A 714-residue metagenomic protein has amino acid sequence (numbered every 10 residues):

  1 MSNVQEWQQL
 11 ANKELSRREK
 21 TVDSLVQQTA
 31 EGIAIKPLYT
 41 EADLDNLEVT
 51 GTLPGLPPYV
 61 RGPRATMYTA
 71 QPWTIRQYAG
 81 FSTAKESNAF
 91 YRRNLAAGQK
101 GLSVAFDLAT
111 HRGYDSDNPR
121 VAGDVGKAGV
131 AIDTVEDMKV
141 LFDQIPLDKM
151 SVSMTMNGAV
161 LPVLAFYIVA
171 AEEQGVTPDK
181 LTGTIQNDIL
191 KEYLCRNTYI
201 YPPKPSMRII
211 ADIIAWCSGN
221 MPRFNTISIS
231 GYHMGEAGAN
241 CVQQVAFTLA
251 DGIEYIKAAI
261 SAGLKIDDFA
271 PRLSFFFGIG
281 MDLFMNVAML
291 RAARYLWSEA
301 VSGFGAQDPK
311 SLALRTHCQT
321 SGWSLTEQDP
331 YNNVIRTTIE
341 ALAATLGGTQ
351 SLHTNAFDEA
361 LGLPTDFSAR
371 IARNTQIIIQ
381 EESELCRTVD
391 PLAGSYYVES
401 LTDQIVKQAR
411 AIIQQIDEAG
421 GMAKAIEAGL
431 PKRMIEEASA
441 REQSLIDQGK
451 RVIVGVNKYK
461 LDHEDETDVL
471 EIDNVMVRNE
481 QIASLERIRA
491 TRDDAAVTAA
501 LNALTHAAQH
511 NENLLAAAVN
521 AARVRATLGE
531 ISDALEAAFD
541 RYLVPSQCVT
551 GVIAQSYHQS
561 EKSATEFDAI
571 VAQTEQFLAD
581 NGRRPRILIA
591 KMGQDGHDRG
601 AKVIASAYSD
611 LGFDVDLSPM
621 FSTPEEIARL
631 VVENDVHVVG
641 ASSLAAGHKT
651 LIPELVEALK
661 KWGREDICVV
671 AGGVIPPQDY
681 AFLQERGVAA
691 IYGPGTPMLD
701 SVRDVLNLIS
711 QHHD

Functional and structural regions predicted by a protein language model:
M1-E136, L141-D148, A171-V176, A411-E418 (+8 more regions): Acidic/polar, glycine-rich intrinsically disordered N-terminal extensions of enzymes
S2-K36, E41, N46-L47, L164 (+2 more regions): Gly/Pro-rich turn-and-neighbor structural signature
R17-R18, A96-L102, Q144-M150, A170-T182 (+13 more regions): Secondary-structure transition/capping motifs at alpha-helix termini and the adjoining loop/turn into the next element
P37, W73-A79, L102-V104, A128 (+7 more regions): Hydrophobic faces of well-ordered beta-strands that scaffold small-molecule active sites in alpha/beta enzyme cores
Q99, V121-S261, N286-A300, Q328-T338 (+4 more regions): Active-site cavity-forming subdomains of large catalytic enzyme subunits
A122-K127, E192-Y201, M234-G238, F277-D282 (+8 more regions): Short beta-alpha connecting loops at secondary-structure transitions that line or flank enzyme active sites
V163-A165, G238-A246, G280-A292, T320-V334 (+5 more regions): Short glycine/threonine-rich loop-to-helix capping motif typified by GTGT followed within a few residues by an Asp-Pro
N187-K191, S206-L264, I335-I413, A419 (+1 more regions): Mobile "lid/hinge" segments at catalytic clefts and subdomain interfaces of large enzymes
